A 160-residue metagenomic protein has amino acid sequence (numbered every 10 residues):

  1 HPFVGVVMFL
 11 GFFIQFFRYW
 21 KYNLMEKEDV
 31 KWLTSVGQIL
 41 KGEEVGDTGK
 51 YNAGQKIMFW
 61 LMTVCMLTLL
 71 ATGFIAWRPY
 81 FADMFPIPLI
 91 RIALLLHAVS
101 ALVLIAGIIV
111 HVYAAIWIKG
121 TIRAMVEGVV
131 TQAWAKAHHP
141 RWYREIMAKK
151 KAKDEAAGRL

Functional and structural regions predicted by a protein language model:
P2-L160: Membrane-embedded alpha-helical bundles that constitute the cytochrome b-like, heme-associated redox core of multi-pass
